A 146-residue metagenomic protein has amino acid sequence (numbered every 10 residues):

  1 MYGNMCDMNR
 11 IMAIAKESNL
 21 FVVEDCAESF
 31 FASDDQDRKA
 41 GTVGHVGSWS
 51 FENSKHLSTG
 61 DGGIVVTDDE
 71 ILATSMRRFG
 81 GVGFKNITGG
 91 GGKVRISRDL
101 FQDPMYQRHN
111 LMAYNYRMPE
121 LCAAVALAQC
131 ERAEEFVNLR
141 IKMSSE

Functional and structural regions predicted by a protein language model:
M1-Y2, S54: A short, acidic beta-alpha loop adjacent to the nucleotide-sugar donor pocket found in many GT-B and some GT-A
Y2-D37, D69-I71: Catalytic PLP-binding core of fold-type I/II PLP enzymes
E28-Q36, V43-E146: Active-site region of PLP-dependent enzymes
